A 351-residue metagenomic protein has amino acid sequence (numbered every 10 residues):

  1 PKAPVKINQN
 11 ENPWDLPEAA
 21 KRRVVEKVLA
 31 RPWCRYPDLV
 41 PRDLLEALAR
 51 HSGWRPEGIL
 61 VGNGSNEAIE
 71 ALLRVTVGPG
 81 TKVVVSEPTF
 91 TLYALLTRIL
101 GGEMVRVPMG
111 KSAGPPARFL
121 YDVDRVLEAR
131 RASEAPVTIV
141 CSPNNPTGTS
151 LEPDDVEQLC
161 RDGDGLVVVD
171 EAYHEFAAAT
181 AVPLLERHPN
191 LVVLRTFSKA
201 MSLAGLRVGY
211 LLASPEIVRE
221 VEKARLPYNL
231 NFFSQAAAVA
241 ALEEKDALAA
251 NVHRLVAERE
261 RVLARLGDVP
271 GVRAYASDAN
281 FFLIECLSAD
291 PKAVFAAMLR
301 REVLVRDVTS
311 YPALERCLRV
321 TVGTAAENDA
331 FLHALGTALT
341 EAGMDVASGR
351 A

Functional and structural regions predicted by a protein language model:
P1-G64, A71, A351: N-terminal small-domain helix-loop-helix segment of the aminotransferase-like
D15-P17, N190-D268, R273-Y275: PLP-dependent aminotransferase class I/II
R55-I59, P79-K82, E171, P189-N190 (+1 more regions): Short acidic capping loops at alpha-helix termini that bridge into adjacent secondary structure
V75-L96: Conserved PLP-anchoring active-site segment centered on the Schiff-base-forming lysine
V105, G110-E175: Active-site phosphate-binding strand-loop segment of PLP-dependent enzymes
L255-V256, E260, L266-R301, L318 (+1 more regions): Conserved PLP-binding catalytic core of the aspartate aminotransferase-like
A297-R301, S310-A351: PLP-dependent enzyme catalytic core of the Aspartate aminotransferase-like
